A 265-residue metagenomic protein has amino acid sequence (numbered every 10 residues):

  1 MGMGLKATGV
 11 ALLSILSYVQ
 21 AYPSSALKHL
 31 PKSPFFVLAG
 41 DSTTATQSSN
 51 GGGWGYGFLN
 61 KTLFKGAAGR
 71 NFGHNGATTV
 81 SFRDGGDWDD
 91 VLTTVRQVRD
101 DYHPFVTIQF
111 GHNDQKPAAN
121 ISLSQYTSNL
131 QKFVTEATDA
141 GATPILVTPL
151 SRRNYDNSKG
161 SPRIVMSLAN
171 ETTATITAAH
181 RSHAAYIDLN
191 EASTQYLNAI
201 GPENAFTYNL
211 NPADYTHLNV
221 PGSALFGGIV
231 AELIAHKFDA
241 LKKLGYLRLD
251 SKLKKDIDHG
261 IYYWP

Functional and structural regions predicted by a protein language model:
M1-S24: Fungal secretory targeting signals
A21-N75, V91-R99: Serine-esterase "nucleophile elbow" of acetyl-processing enzymes
L30, S48-G53, D101, N120-S128 (+2 more regions): Soluble non-cytosolic domains of exported or imported proteins
F35-G40, T44-A45, A67-G73, H103-F110 (+5 more regions): Structural recognition of the beta-strand scaffold that forms the well-ordered cores of secreted hydrolase catalytic
T46-S49, T79-F82, Q115-L123, R153-K159 (+1 more regions): Extracytoplasmic/secreted cell-surface and envelope-processing proteins
D84-T127, R152: Oxyanion-hole/transition-state-stabilizing segment in secreted/luminal serine hydrolases and related acyltransferases
Q125-T135, D139, N170-T177: Alpha-helical scaffolding segments of alpha/beta enzyme cores, especially the outer helices of TIM-barrel or partial
L150-P265: Catalytic His-Asp segment of secreted/periplasmic serine-dependent ester chemistry enzymes
